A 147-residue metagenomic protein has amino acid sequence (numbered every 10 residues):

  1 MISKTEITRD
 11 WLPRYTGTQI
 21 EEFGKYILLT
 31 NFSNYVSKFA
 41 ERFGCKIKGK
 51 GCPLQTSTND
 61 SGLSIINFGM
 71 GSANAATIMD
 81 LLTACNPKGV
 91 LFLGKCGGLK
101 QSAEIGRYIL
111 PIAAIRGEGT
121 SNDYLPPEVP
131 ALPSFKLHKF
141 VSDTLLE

Functional and structural regions predicted by a protein language model:
M1-F140, T144: Metabolite-binding pocket within alpha/beta catalytic cores that recognizes anionic/polar moieties
E147: Short catalytic/ligand-gating loop segments at beta-alpha or beta-beta junctions within enzyme catalytic domains
